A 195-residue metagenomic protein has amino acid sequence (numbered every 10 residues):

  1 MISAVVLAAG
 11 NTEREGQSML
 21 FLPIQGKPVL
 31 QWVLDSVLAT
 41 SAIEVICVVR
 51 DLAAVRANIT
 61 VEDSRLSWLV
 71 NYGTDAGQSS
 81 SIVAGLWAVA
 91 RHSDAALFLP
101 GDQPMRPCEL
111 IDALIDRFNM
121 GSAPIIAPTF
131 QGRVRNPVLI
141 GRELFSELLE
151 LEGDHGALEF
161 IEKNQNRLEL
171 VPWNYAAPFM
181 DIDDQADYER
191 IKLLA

Functional and structural regions predicted by a protein language model:
I2-V134, N166-Y175: Nucleotide and nucleotide-moiety/phosphate-recognizing core
G16, L149, K192: A short local structural element in Rossmann-fold oxidoreductases
G26, L52, R142-L144, Q185-A186: Short loop segments at secondary-structure junctions
A54-N58, E147, D181, R190: Phosphate- and divalent-cation-binding pockets in alpha/beta enzyme and binding domains that engage nucleotide-derived
I111, L144-L148, D187-Y188: A generic structural signal for short hydrophobic patches within well-formed alpha-helices
V134, V138-K163: Short, glycine-/small-residue-rich phosphate/pyrophosphate-handling segment
E152-A195: Conserved alpha/beta core of the MobA/IspD/sugar-nucleotide pyrophosphorylase nucleotidyltransferase superfamily
